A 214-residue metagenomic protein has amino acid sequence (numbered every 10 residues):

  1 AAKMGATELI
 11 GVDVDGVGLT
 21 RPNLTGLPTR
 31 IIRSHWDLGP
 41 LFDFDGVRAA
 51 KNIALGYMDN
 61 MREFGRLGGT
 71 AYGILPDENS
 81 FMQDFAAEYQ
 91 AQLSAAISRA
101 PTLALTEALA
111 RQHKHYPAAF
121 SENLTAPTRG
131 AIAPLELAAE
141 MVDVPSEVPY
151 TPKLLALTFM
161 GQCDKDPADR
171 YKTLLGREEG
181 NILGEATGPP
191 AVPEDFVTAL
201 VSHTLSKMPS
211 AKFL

Functional and structural regions predicted by a protein language model:
A1-L214: Patatin-like phospholipase
